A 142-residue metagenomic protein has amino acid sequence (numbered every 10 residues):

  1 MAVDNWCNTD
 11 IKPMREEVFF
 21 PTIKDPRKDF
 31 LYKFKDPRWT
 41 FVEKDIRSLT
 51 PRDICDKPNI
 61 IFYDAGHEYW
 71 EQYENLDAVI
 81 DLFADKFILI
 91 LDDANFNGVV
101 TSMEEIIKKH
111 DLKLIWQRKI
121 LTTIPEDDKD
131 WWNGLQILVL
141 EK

Functional and structural regions predicted by a protein language model:
M1-K142: S-adenosylmethionine/decaboxylated-SAM
